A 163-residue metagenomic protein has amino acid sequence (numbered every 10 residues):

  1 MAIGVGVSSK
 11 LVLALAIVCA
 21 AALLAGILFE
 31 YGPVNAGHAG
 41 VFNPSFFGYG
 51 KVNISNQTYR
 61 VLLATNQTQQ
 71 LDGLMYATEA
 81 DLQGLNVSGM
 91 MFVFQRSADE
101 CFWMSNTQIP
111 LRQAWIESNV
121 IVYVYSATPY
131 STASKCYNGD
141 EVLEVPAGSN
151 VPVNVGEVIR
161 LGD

Functional and structural regions predicted by a protein language model:
M1-A22, G26-E30: N-terminal Sec-pathway targeting helices
S9, G26-D163: Compact, glycine-rich, soluble single-domain proteins
